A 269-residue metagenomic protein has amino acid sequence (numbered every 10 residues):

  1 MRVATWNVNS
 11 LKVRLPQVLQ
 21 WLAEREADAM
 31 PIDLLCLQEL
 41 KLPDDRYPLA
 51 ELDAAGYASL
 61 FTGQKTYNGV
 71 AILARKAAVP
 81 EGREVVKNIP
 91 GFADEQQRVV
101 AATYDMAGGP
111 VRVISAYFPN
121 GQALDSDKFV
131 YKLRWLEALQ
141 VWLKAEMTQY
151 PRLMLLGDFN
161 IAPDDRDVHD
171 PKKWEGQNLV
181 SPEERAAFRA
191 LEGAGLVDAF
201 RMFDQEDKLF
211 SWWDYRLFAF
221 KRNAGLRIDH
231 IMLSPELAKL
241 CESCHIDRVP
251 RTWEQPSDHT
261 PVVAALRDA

Functional and structural regions predicted by a protein language model:
M1-A54, K65-V70, P163: N-terminal, active-site-proximal structural segment of metallo-dependent hydrolase catalytic domains
M1-S10, P110-D125, L156, H259: Active-site-proximal beta-strand elements of phosphoester/diester hydrolases
V8, L40, R152, F159 (+1 more regions): Active-site metal-binding loops of divalent metal-dependent hydrolases
L40-K41, Y47-A123: Structured beta-strand-rich core segments of catalytic domains in phosphoester-bond hydrolases
A55-G56, W135-I228: Metal-dependent phosphoesterases centered on the DNase I-like endonuclease/exonuclease/phosphatase
T66-R83, D207, A219-L240, L266: Conserved beta strand-loop-helix elements of the APE1-like EEP
K87-F92, F118-L136, K172-Q177: Surface-exposed cleft-lining segments at the edges of enzyme active sites
H245-A269: Surface polyanion/phosphate-binding segment centered on an Asp-His-Pro turn
